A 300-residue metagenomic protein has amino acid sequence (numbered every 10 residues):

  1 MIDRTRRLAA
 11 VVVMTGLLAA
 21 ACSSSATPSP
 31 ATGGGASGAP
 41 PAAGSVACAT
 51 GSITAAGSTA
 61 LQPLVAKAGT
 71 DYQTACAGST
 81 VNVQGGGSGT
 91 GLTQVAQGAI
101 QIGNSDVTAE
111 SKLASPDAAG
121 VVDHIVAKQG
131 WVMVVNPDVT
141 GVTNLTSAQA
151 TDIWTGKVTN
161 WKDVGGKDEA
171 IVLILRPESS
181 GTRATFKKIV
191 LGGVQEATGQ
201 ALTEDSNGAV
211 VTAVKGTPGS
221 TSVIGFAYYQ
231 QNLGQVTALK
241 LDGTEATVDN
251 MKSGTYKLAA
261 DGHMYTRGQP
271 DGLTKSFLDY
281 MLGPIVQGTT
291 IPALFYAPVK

Functional and structural regions predicted by a protein language model:
M1-V12: Bacterial N-terminal signal peptides that target proteins for export
I2-D3, S23-A114, V121-K300: Exported/periplasmic ABC-transporter solute-binding proteins
V12-M14, P28: Extended, charged helical scaffold/adaptor regions
G16-A21: C-terminal motif of bacterial Sec signal peptides marking the signal peptidase cleavage site
